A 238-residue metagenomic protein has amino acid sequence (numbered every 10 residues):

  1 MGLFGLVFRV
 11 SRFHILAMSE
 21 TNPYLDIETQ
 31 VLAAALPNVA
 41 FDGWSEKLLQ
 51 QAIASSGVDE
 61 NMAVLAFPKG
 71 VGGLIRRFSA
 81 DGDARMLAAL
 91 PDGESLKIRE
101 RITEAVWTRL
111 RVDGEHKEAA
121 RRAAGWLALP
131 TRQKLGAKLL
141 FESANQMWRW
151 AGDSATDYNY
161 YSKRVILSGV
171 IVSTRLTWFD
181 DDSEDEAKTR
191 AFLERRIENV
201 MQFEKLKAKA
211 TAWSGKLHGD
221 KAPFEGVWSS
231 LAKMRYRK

Functional and structural regions predicted by a protein language model:
V7, H14-I15: Short, positively charged and aromatic/hydrophobic N-terminal segments
S19-N61, K69-R76, A80: Short, amphipathic alpha-helix enriched in basic
L25, A89-R122: Hydrophobic alpha-helical connector segments
I98-V112, L139, S143-W150, R196: C-terminal ligand-sensing/allosteric alpha-helical core of TetR-family HTH transcriptional regulators
D113-K134, K138: Amphipathic alpha-helical segments used for helix-helix packing
T131-D153, Y161-S168, V172: Amphipathic alpha-helical packing segments from all-alpha helical-bundle domains
D153-S214: Hydrophobic/aromatic-rich alpha-helical bundle segments in the mid-to-C-terminal region
L206-K238: Long, charge-rich low-complexity segments
